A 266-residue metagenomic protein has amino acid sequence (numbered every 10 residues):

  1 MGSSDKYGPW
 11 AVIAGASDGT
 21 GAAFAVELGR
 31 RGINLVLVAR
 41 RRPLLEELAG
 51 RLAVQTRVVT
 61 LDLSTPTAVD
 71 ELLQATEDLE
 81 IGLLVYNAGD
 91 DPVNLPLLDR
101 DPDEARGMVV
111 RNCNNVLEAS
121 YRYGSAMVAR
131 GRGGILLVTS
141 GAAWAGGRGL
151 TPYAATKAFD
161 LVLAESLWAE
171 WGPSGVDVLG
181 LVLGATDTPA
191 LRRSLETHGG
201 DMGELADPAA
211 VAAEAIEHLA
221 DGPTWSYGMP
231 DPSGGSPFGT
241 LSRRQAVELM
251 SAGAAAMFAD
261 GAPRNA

Functional and structural regions predicted by a protein language model:
W10, S17-D18: Conserved glycine-rich cofactor-binding loop
R31-E47: Conserved glycine-rich Rossmann-like NAD(P)H-binding loop of the short-chain dehydrogenase/reductase
D70, Q74, L83, G89-R106 (+1 more regions): Conserved mid-core segment of classical short-chain dehydrogenase/reductases
D101-E118, R132, D160: Catalytic Tyr-X3-Lys loop
S120, T156: Active-site helix of classical SDR
S140: Residue(s) in the substrate-gating loop at a strand-loop-helix junction that position the organic substrate next
A145, S166-D177: Active-site-adjacent segment of SDR/Rossmann-fold oxidoreductases
G180, E196-R244: C-terminal helical subdomain
